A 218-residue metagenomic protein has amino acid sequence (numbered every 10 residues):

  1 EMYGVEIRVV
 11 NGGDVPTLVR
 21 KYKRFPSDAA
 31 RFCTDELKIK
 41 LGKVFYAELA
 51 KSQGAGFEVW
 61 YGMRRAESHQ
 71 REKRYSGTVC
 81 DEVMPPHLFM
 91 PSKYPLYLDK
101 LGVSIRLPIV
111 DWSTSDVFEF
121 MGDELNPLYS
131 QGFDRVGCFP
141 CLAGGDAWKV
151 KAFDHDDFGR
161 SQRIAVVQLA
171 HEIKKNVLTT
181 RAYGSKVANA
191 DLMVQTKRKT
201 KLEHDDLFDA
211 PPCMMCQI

Functional and structural regions predicted by a protein language model:
E1-I218: Nucleotide-activated chemistry modules centered on ATP-dependent adenylation/adenylyltransferase
